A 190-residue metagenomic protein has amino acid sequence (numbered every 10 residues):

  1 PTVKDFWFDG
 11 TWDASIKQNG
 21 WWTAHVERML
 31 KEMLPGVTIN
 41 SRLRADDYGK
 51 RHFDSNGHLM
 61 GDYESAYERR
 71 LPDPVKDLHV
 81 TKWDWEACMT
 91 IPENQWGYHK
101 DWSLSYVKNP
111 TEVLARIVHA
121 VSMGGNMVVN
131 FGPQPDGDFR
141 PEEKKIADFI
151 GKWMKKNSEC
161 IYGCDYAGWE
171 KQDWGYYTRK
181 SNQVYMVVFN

Functional and structural regions predicted by a protein language model:
P1-N190: Mature catalytic domains of secreted/periplasmic carbohydrate-active enzymes
